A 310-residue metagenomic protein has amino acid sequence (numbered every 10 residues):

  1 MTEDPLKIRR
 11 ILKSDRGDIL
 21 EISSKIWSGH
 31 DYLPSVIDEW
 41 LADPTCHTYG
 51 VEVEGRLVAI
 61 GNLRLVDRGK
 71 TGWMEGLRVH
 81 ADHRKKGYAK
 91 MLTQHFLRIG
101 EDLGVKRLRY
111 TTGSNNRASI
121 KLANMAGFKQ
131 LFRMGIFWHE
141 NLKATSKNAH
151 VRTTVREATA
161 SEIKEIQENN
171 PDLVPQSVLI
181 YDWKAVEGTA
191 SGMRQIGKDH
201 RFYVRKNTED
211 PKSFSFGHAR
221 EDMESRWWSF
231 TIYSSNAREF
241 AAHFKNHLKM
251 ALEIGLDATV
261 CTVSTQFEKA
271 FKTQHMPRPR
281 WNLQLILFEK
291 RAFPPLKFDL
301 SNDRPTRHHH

Functional and structural regions predicted by a protein language model:
R16-G17, S23-N62, D172-T208: Active-site rim helix/loop that mediates acceptor-substrate recognition in acyltransferases
G50, R56-R64, W73, D210-E221: Conserved beta-strand in the GNAT
L65, T111-T112, K129-K143, M276-F293: Conserved catalytic-core motifs of GNAT/GCN5-like acyltransferases
L65-M74, R84, A219-F230, W281-N282: A conserved beta-turn-beta hairpin within the catalytic core of GNAT-like acetyltransferases that forms part
G72, T93, I99-N115, L122 (+1 more regions): Conserved GNAT acetyl-CoA-binding A-motif
G76-V79, K85-I99, K121, M125 (+1 more regions): Conserved acetyl-CoA-binding loop-helix of GNAT-fold acetyltransferases
K90, S114-F132, T265-R280: Conserved active-site alpha-helix within GNAT-family acetyltransferase domains
A126-E224: Amide-forming acyltransferase catalytic core, primarily the GNAT-like/NAT-type and related acyltransferase folds
